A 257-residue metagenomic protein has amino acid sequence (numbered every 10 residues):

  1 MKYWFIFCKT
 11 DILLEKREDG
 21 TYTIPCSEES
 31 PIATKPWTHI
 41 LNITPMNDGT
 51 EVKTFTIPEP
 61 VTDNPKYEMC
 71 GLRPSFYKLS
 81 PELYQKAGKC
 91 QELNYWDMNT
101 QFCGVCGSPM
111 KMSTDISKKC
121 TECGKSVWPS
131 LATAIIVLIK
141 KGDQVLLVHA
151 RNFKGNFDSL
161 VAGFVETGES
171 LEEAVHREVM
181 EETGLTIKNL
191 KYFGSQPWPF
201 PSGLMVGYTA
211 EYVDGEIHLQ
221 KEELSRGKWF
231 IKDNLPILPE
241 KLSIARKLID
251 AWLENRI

Functional and structural regions predicted by a protein language model:
M1-T100, K154-D158, F200, Q220-I257: Nudix hydrolase/Nudix homology domain
L13-E15, T114-L160, T186-I187, A210-Y212: N-terminal strand-loop-strand
A87-I135: Acidic, metal-coordinating catalytic segment for phosphate/diphosphate chemistry, firing primarily on the Nudix
I135, L204-V206, S225: Change "...and in nucleic-acid phosphodiester-cleaving endonucleases..." to "...and in nucleic-acid processing enzymes
L146, E166, P236: Nucleotide phosphate-binding site architecture
H149-A150, A162, K191-Q196, Y212 (+2 more regions): Active-site proximal loops enriched in glycine and acidic residues that flank catalytic Cys/His/Asp and coordinate
S159-F193, Y208, E216: The catalytic Nudix box helix
Q196-L219: Active-site-adjacent beta-strand/loop module that shapes the phosphate/pyrophosphate-binding cleft
